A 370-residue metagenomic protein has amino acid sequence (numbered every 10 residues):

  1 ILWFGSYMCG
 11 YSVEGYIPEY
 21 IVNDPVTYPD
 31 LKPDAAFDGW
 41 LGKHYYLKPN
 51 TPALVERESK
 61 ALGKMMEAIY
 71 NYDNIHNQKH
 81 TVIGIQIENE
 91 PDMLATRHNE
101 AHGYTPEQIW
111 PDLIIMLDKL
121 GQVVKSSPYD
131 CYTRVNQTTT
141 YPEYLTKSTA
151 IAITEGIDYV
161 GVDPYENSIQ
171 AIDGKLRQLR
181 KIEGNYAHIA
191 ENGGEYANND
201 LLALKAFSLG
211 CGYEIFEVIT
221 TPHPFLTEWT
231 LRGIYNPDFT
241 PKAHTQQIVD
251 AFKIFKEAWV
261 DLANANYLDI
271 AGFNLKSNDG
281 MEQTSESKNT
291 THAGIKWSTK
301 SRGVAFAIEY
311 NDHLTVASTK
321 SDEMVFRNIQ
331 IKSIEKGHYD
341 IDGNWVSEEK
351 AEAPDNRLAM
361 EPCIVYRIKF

Functional and structural regions predicted by a protein language model:
I1, G121-C131, I151-A258: Catalytic-core region of carbohydrate-active enzymes that cleave or remodel glycosidic bonds
W3-C9, A68-E90, I109-T146, G184-E195: Aromatic-lined carbohydrate-recognition surfaces of secreted/lumenal glycan-active proteins
C9-Y70: Active-site-adjacent "subsite" loops/lids of carbohydrate-active enzymes
G39-K60, Y72, H76, G103-I114 (+2 more regions): The substrate-binding groove and active-site-proximal loops of carbohydrate-active enzymes, especially glycoside
I83, N89, H102-Q108, E143-Q170: Aromatic- and acid-rich polysaccharide-binding/catalytic face of secreted or lumenal carbohydrate-active enzymes
L201-V325: Aromatic- and carboxylate-lined catalytic core of secreted/periplasmic carbohydrate-active enzymes
D322-I341: Beta-strand-rich binding/interaction modules
S347-F370: C-terminal beta-strand-rich structural cap/linker in extracellular carbohydrate-active enzymes
